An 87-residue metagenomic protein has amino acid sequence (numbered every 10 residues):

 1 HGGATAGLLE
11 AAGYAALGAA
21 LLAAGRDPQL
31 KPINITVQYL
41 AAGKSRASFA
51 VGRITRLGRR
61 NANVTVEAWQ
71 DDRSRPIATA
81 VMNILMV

Functional and structural regions predicted by a protein language model:
H1-Y14: Hot-dog-fold acyl-thioester-processing enzymes
A16-F49, I54: Hydrophobic beta-strand-centered segment that forms part of the acyl-chain substrate-binding groove
A41-V51, T55-V87: HotDog/MaoC-like acyl-thioester-processing domains
